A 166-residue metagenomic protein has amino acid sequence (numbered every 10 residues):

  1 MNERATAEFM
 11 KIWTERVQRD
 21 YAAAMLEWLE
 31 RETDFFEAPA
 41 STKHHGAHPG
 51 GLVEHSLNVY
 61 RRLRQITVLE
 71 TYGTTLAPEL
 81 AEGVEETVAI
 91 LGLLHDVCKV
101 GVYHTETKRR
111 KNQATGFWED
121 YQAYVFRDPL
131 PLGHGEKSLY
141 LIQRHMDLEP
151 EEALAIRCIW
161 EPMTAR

Functional and structural regions predicted by a protein language model:
M1-A38, T42: Non-catalytic interface/linker regions that flank or bridge core catalytic/transmembrane domains
I12-R16, G50, Q143: Generic amphipathic alpha-helical segments used as scaffolds and interaction surfaces in large, multi-domain proteins
V17-D20, G51, E82-V84: Structural motif
A23, L29-E30, G50-L57: Alpha-helix N-cap/helix-start motif at coil-to-helix transitions, marked by capping-box chemistry
E30, L57-V68: Amphipathic, well-packed alpha-helical segments that form the structural scaffold of globular domains
S41-T42, H48, I66-V68, Y72 (+1 more regions): Divalent metal-dependent catalytic cores for phosphoryl transfer on phosphate-bearing substrates
V53-Y60, P131-G135: Short alpha-helical patches at coil-to-helix transitions and adjacent helical residues in well-structured domains
